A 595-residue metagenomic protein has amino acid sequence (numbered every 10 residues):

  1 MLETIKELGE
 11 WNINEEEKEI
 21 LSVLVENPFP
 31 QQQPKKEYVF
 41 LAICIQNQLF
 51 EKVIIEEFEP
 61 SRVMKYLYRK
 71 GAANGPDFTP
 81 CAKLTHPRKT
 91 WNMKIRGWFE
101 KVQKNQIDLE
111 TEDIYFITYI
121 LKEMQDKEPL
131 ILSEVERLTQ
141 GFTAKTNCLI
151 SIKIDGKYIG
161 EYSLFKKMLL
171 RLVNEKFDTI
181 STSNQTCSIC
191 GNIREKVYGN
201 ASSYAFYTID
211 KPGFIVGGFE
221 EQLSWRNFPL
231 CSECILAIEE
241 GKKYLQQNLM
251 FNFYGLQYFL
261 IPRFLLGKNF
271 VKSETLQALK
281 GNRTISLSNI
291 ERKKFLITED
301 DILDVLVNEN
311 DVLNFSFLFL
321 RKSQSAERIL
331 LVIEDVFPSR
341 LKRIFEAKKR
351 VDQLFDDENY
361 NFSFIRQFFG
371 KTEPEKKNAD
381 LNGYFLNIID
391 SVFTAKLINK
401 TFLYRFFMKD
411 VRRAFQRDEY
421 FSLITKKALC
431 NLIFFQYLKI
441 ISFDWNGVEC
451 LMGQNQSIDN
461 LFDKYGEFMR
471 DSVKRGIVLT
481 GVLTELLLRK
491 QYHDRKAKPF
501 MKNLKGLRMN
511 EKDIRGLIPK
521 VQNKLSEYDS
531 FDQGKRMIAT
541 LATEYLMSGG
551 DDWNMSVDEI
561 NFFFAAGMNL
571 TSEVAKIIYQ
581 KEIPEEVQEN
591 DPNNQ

Functional and structural regions predicted by a protein language model:
M1-E123, L313-F315, L320-Q595: Long, contiguous all-alpha helical interaction modules
Q33-K35, L130, V135-T143, L303-V312: Short, surface-exposed loop and linker segments with low hydrophobicity and enrichment for Pro/Ser/Thr
F116-L138: Extended, loop-rich substrate-binding clefts of extracytoplasmic carbohydrate-active enzymes
Q125-P129, F228, N289-L296, E327 (+1 more regions): Generic detection of long, well-ordered alpha-helical segments
L130-N282: Basic, glycine-/proline-tolerant helical and adjacent loop/strand elements that line or dock onto nucleic-acid
S181-T182, W225, E309-D311, I398: Solvent-exposed loop and beta-edge segments used for protein-protein assembly and interaction
S188-I193, M250-F251, Q257-Y258, N269-I297 (+9 more regions): C-terminal effector/catalytic modules and regulatory tails appended to multi-domain proteins
I261-V336: Long, charge-rich alpha-helical interaction segments
